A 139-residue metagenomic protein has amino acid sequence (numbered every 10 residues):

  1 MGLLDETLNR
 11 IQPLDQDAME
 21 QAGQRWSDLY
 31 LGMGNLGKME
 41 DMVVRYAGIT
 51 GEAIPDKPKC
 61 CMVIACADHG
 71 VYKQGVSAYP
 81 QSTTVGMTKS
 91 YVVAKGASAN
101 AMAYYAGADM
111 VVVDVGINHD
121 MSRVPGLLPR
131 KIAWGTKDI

Functional and structural regions predicted by a protein language model:
M1-I139: N-terminal loops that bind phosphate or other acidic moieties and the adjacent beta-alpha structural core
